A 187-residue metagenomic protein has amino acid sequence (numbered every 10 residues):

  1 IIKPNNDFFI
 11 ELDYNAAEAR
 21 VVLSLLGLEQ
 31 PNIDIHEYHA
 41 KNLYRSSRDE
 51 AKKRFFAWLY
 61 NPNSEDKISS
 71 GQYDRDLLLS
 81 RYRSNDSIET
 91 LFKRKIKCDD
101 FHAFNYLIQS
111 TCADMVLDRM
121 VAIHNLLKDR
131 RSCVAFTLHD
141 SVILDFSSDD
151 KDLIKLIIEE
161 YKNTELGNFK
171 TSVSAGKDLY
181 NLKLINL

Functional and structural regions predicted by a protein language model:
I1-L187: Conserved catalytic core of nucleotide polymerization and phosphodiester-bond processing enzymes
